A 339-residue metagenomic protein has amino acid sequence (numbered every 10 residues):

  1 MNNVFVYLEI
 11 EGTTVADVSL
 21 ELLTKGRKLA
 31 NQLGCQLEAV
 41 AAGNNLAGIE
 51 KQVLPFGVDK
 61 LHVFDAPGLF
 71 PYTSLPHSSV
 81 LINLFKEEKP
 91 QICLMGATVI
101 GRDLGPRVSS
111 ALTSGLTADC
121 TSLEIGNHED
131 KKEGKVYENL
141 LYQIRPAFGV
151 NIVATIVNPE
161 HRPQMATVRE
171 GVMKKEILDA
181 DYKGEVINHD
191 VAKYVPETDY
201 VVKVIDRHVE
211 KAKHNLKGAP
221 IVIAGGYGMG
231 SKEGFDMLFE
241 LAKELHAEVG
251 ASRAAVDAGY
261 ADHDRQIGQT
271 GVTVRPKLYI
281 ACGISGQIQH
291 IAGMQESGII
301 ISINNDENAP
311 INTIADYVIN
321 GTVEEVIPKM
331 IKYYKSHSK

Functional and structural regions predicted by a protein language model:
M1-K339: N-terminal glycine-rich FAD/FM-binding segment characteristic of electron-transfer flavoproteins
